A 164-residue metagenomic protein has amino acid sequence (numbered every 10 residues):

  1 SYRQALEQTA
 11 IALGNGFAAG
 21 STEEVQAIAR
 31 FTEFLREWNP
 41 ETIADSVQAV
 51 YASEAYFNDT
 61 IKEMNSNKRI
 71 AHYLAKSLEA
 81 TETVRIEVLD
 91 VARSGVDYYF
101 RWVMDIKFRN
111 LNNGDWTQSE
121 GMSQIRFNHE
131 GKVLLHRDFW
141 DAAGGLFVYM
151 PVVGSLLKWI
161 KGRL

Functional and structural regions predicted by a protein language model:
S1-D45, A49: Short, low-complexity N-terminal intrinsically disordered segments enriched in polar/charged residues
S1-G16, E79-R85, A92-L164: A beta-strand edge to alpha-helix "cap/lid" segment located at domain peripheries
E24, E63, G114: Flexible, glycine- and charge-enriched loops at secondary-structure boundaries
T32-W38, R85-V88, G121: Short, charged low-complexity linear motifs
E37, Y56-F57, R109: General structural signal for alpha-helix termini and helix-helix connectors
A44-G95: A solvent-exposed, acidic/Ser-Thr-rich amphipathic alpha-helical stretch
